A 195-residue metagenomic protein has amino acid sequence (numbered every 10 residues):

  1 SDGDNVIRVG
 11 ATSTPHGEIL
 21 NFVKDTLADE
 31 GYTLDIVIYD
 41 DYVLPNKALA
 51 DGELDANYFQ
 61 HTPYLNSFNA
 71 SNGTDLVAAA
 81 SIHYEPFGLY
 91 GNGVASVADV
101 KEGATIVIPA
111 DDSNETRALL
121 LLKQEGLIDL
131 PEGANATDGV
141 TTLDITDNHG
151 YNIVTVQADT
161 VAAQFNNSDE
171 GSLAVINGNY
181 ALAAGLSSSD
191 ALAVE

Functional and structural regions predicted by a protein language model:
G3-T14, Y32-I38, T105-I106: Short, well-ordered beta-strand elements
D4, G31, T74, I82-P86 (+4 more regions): Extracytoplasmic
E30-T33, D40, P45-Y90: N-terminal segment of the mature folded domain
I36-K47, A134-A163: Short helix-initiation/N-cap motifs at beta->coil->alpha
A50-Q60, A104, L127, H149-N152 (+1 more regions): Alpha-to-beta junction loops
S67-A79, V94, A184-V194: Ligand-binding "clamshell"
A79-I128: A conserved helix-loop-strand patch within extracytoplasmic ligand-binding domains of the periplasmic binding
A158-F165, S172-E195: Exported/periplasmic ABC-transporter solute-binding proteins
